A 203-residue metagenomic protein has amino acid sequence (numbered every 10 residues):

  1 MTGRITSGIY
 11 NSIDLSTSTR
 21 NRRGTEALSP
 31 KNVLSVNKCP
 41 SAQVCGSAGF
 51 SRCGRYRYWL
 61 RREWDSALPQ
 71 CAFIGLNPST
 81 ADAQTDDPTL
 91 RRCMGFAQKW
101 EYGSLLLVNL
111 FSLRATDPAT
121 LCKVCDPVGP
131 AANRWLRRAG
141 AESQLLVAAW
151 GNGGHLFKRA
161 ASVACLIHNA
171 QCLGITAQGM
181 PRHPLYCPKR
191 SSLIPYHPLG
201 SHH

Functional and structural regions predicted by a protein language model:
T2-R20, G24-D87: Active-site and ligand/interface coordination hotspots across diverse enzymes and nucleic-acid-associated assemblies
Y58, D87-M94, D126-R134: Short acidic (Asp/Glu) patches
Q70, G103-S104, L145: Residues at the starts of beta-strands that form the adenosine-phosphate
P78, S112, G153: Short, glycine/serine-rich, charged loops/turns that create anion-binding and catalytic segments at active sites
S79-E101: A short mixed-secondary-structure module that forms the rim of ligand-binding clefts
G103-A119: Short connector loops at secondary-structure junctions
A115, L121-H203: Glycine/proline-rich loop-helix segments at beta-alpha junctions forming the active-site rim of enzyme cores
